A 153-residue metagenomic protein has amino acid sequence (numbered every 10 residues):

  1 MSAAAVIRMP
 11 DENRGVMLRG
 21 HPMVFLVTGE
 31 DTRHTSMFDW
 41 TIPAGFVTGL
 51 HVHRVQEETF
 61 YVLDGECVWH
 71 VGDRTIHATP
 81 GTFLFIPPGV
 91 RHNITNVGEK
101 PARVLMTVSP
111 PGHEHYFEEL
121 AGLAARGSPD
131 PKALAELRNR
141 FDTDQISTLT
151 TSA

Functional and structural regions predicted by a protein language model:
M1-T35, G122-A153: A short, N-terminal "cap"/entry segment at the start of jelly-roll beta-barrel domains of the cupin/DSBH fold
I7-P10, E30, E66, D73-R91: Short acidic-glycine-tyrosine-enriched beta hairpin
P22, T59, E66-V68, T75 (+2 more regions): Structural motif
V24-T35, A44-E58: Active-site region of the double-stranded beta-helix
F25, M37-T41, T59, T75 (+1 more regions): Conserved hydrophobic/aromatic beta-strand scaffold that supports enzyme active sites
D31-R33, V68, P80, P88-E114: Ligand-binding loop in jelly-roll beta-barrel domains
D39-P43, V52-V71, T107: Short, conserved beta-strand element in jelly-roll/cupin
R103, F117-A125: A hydrophobic, small-residue-rich beta->alpha segment in the mid-to-C-terminal subdomain of diverse proteins
